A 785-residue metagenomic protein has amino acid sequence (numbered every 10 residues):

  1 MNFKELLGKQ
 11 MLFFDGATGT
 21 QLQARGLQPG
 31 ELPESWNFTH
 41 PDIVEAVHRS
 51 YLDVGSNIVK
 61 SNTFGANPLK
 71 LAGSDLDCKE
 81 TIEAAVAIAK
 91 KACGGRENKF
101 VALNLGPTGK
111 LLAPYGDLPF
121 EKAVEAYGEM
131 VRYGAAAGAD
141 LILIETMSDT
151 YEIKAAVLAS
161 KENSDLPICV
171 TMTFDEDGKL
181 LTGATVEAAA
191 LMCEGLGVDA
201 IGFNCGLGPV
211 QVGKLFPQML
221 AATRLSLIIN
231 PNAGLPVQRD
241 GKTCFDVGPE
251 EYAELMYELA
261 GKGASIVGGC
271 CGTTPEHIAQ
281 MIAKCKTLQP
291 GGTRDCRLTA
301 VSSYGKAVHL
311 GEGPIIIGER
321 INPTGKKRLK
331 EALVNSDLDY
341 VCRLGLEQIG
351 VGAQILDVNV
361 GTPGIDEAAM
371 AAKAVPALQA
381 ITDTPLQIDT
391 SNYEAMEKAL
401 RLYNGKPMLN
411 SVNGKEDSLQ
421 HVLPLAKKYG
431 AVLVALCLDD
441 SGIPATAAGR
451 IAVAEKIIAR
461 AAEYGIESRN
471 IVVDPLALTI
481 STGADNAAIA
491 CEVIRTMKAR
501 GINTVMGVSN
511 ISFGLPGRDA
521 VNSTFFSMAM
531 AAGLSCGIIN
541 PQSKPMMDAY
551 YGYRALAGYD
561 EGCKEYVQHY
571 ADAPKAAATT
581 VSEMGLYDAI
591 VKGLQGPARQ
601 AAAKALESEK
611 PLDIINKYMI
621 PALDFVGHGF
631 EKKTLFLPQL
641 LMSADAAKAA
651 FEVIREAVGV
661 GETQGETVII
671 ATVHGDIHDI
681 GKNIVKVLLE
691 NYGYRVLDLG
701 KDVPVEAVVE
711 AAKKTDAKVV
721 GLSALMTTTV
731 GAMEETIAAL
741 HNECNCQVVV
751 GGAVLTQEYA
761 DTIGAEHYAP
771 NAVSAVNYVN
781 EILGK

Functional and structural regions predicted by a protein language model:
M1-V472, L478-K785: Domain-level signal for soluble alpha/beta catalytic cores
